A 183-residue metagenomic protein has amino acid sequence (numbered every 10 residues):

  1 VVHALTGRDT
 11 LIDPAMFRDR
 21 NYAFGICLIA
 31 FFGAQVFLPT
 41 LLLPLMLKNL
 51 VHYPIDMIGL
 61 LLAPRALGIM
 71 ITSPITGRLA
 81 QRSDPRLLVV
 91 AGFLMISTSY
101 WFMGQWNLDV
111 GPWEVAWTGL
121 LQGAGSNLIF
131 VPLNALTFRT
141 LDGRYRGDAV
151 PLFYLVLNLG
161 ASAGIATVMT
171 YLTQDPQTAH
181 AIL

Functional and structural regions predicted by a protein language model:
V1-G7: C-terminal membrane-cytosol helix-exit motif in multi-pass small-molecule transporters
D9-T178: 12-transmembrane solute porter fold
A179-L183: Low-complexity, proline/glycine-enriched hydrophobic segments characteristic of transmembrane helices
